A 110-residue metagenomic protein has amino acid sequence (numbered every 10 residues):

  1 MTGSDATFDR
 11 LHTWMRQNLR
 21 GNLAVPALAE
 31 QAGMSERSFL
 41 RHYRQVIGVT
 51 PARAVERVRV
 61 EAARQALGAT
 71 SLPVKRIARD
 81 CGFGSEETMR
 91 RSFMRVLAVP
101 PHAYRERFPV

Functional and structural regions predicted by a protein language model:
M1-M15, E30: Accessory alpha-helical/coil subdomains and C-terminal extensions that flank or cap enzyme catalytic cores
S4-D5, L19, H42-Y43: A short alpha-helix capping/helix-coil boundary motif
T13, N22-P26, M34, R44-G84 (+2 more regions): Terminal helix-turn-helix DNA-binding modules in bacterial transcription factors
Q31-R37: Basic, low-complexity segments
R37, E86-E87, H102: Key DNA-contact positions within bacterial/archaeal DNA-binding proteins
F39, Y43, T88-M89, F93: Short hydrophobic/aromatic patch on the recognition helix
P73, V99-P100: Nucleic acid-binding interface residues in structured DNA/RNA-binding domains, emphasizing the DNA-engaging scaffolds
